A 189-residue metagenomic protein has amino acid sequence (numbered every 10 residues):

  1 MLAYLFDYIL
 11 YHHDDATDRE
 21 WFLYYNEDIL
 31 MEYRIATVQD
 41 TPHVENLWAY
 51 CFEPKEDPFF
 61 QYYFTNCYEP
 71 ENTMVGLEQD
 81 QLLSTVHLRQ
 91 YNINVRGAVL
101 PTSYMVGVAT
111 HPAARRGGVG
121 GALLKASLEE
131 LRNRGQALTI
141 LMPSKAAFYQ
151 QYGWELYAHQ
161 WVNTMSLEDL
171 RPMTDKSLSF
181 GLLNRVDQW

Functional and structural regions predicted by a protein language model:
M1-Y11: Extreme N-terminal basic, low-complexity initiation segments that serve as generic localization/processing leaders
D14-A16: Short hydrophobic alpha-helical segments enriched in small aliphatic residues
Y25-Q90, G97-Y104, L170-W189: Short amphipathic alpha-helix that is part of the acyltransferase structural core
I93, M142, E155-P172: Conserved catalytic-core motifs of GNAT/GCN5-like acyltransferases
M105-R115, S144: A short, internal acetyl-CoA/4′-phosphopantetheine-binding micro-motif in the GNAT/acyltransferase core
T110, R116-E129: Conserved acetyl-CoA-binding loop-helix of GNAT-fold acetyltransferases
R132-A137, P143-W161: Conserved active-site alpha-helix within GNAT-family acetyltransferase domains
